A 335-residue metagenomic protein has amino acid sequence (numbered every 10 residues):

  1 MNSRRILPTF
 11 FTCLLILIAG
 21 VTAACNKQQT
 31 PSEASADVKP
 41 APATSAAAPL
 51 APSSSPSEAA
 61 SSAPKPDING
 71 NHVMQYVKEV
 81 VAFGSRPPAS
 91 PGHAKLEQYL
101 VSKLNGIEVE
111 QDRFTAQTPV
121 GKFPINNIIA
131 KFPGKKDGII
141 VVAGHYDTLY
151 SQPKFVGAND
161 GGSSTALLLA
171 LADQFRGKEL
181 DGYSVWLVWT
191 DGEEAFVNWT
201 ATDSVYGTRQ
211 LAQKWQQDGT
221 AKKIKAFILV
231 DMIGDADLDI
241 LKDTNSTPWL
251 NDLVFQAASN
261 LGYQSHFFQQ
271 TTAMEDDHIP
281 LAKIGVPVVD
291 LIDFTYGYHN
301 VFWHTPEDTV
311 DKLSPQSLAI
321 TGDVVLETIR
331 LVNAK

Functional and structural regions predicted by a protein language model:
N2-F11: Bacterial N-terminal signal peptides that target proteins for export
G20-A24: C-terminal motif of bacterial Sec signal peptides marking the signal peptidase cleavage site
C25-A51: Short, low-complexity, disordered segments immediately C-terminal to signal peptides in bacterial exported proteins
L50-P52, P56-E97, Y298-T309: N-terminal capping segment at the start of a domain
S62-D67, V81-G92, T115-P119, Q152-G161 (+5 more regions): Second-shell loop/turn segments in exported
P64-D67, T115-Q117, A226, D235-K335: Active-site-adjacent substrate-binding region of metalloamidase/peptidase-like peptide-processing proteins
Q75-K135: A non-catalytic alpha/beta surface segment that caps or lines the substrate-entry region of metallo-dependent hydrolase
P153-A257, L261, S265, A273 (+1 more regions): Acidic/histidine-rich catalytic neighborhood of metal-dependent amide-processing enzymes
